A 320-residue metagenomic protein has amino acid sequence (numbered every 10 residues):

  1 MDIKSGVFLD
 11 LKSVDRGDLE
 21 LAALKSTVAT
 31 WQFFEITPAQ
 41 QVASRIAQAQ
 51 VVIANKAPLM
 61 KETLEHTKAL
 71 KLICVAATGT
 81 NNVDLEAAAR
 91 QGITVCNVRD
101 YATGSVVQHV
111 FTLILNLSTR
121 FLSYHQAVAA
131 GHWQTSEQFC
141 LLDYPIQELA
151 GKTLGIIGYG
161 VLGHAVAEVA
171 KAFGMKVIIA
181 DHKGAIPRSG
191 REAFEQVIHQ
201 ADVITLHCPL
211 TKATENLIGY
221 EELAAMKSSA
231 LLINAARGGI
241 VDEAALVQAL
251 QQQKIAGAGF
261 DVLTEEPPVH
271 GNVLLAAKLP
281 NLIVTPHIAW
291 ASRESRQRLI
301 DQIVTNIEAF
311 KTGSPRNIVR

Functional and structural regions predicted by a protein language model:
M1-A49, I178: N-terminal glycine-/charge-rich "phosphate-binding" loop or analogous flexible N-terminal tail
E35, A76-A77, I93-G104, D181 (+1 more regions): Short beta->alpha connector loops at strand-helix junctions that form conserved, small/polar/Pro-enriched
L59-L64, K176, H182-V273: Rossmann-like adenosine-cofactor binding region
Q91, R99-T153: Phosphate-binding beta-alpha-beta segment of Rossmann-like dinucleotide-binding domains, i.e., the NAD(P)
C96, K171, S229, A235-R320: Rossmann-like dinucleotide-binding domain for NAD(H)/NADP(H)
L162: Hydrophobic/small residue at the entry helix of a nucleotide-binding pocket
